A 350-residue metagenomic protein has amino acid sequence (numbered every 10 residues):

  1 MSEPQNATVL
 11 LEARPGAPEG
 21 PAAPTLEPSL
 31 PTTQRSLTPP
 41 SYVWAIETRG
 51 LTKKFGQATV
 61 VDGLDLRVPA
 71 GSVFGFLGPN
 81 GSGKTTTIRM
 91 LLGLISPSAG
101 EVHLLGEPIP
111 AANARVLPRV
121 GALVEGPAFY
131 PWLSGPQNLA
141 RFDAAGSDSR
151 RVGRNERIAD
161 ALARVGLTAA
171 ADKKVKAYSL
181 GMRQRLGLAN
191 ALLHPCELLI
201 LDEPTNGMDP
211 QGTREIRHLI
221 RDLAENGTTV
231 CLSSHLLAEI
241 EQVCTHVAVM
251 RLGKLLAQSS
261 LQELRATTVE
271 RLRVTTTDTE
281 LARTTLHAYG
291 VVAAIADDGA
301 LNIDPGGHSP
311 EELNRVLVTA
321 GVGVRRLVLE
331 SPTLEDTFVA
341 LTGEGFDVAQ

Functional and structural regions predicted by a protein language model:
M1-T52, E344-Q350: ABC-family P-loop ATPase nucleotide-binding domain
A17, P24, A45, A122-V124 (+2 more regions): Long alpha-helical scaffolds
S41-R251, A257: ABC transporter nucleotide-binding domains
A248, A340-G343: Short low-complexity, flexible loop/linker segments enriched in glycine and/or proline with clustered acidic
L255-S260, L286-G290: Short amphipathic beta-strand starts and helix->beta connectors
Q262-A266: Short acidic-hydrophobic catalytic motif
V269-L341: Short, charged/small-residue-rich alpha-helical element at the C-terminal edge of ABC transporter nucleotide-binding
